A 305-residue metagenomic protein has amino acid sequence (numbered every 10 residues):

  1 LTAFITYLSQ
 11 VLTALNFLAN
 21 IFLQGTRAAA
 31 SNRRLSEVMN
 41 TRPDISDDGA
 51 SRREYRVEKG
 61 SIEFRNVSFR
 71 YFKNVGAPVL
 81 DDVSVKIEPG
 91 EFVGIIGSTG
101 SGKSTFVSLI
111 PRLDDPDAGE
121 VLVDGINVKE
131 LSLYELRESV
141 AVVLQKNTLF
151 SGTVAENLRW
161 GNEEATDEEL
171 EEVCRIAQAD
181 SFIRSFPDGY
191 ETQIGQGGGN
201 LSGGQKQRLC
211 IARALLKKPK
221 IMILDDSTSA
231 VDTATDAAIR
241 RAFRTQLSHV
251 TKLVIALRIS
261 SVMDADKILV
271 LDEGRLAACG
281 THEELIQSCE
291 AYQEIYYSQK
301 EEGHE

Functional and structural regions predicted by a protein language model:
L1-T6: Membrane-water interface of transmembrane alpha-helices in multipass transporters/channels
Q10-V38: Cytosolic ends of transmembrane helices, especially the final helix of ABC transmembrane type-1 domains
A14, I21, V38-T41, A265 (+1 more regions): Amphipathic, soluble alpha-helical interaction motifs
Q24-R27, D44, R70-V75: An intracellular "coupling" helix at the cytosolic face of ABC transporter transmembrane type-1 domains
E37, D44, R159: Conserved E/DxxT/N motif and adjacent residues on the DHp alpha2 helix of HisKA-family sensor histidine kinases
D44-D48, V123-G125: Short gly/ser/thr-rich secondary-structure transition/capping motifs
G49-E54: Short, solvent-exposed loop/turn elements at beta->coil junctions and helix N-caps that rim active or binding pockets
Y55-E305: ABC-type nucleotide-binding domain
